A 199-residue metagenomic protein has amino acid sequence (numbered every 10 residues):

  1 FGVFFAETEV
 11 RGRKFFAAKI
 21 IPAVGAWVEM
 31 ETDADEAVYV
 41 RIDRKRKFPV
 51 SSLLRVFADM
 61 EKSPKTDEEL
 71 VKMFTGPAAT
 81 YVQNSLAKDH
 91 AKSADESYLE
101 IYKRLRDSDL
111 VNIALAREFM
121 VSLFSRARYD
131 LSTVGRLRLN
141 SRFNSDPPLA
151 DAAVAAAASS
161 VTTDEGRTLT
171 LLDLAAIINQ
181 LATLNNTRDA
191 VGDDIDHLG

Functional and structural regions predicted by a protein language model:
F1-G199: N-terminal non-catalytic structural scaffold regions of very large proteins
